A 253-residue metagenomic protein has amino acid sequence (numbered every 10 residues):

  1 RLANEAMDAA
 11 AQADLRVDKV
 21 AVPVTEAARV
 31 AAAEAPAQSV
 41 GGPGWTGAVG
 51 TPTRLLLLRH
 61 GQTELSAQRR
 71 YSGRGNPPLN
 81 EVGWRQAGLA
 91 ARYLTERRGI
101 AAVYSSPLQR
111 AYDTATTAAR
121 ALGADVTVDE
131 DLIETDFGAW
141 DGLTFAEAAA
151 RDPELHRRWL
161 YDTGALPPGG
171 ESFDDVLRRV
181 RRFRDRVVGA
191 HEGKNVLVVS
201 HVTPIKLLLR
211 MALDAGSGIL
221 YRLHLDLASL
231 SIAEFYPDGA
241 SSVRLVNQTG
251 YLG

Functional and structural regions predicted by a protein language model:
R1, L122-R181, S242-N247: Phosphate-handling substructures
R1-R54, Y93, G138-E147, M211-G253: Acidic, low-complexity terminal tails and accessory targeting/binding regions of phosphate-metabolizing enzymes
V24, R29, A33-A124, G169: Active-site-proximal alpha-helix that buttresses catalytic centers in soluble enzyme cores
L55, K194-V202: Generic beta-sheet signal
T63, P204-I205: Short active-site segment of divalent metal-dependent hydrolases/proteases that encodes the spacing between
E96-G99, V187-K194: Glycine-rich phosphate-binding loop signature in dinucleotide/nucleotide-binding domains
G99-D131, E234-G253: Conserved histidine-centered catalytic loops in small-molecule metabolism enzymes
S105-S106, R178, V199-S200: Short beta-strand scaffold positions
